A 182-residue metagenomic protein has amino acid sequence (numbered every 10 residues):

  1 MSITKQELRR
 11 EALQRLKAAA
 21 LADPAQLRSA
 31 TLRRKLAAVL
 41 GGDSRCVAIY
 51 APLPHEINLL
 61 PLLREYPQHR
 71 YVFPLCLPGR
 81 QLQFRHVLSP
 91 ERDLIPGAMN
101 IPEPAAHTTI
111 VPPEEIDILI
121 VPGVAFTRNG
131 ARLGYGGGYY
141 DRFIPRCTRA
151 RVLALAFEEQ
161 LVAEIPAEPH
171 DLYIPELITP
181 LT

Functional and structural regions predicted by a protein language model:
M1-E7, Q14-A18, Q68, E114-L119 (+2 more regions): Surface-exposed, charge/polar-rich loops and edge strands
S2-P96, N100-E114: N-terminal active-site beta-alpha-beta segment that forms phosphate/nucleotide-binding and substrate-recognition loops
Y50-P52, P74, V121-P122, A154-A156: Short beta-strand segments
L94-A98, V121-G130: Short secondary-structure transition/capping segments
T109, R132-L133: Short capping loops/turns at secondary-structure boundaries
G136: Short polar/charged helix/loop
